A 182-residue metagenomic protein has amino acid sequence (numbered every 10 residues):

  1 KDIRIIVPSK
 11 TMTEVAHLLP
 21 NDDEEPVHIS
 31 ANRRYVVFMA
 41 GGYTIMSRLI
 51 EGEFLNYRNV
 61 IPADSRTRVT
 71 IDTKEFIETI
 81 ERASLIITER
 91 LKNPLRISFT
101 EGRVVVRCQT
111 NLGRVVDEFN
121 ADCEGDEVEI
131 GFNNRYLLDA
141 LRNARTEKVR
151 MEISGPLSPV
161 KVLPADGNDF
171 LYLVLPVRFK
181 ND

Functional and structural regions predicted by a protein language model:
K1-I50, S65-D182: DNA polymerase processivity clamps
V60-D64: Short hinge/gating elements
